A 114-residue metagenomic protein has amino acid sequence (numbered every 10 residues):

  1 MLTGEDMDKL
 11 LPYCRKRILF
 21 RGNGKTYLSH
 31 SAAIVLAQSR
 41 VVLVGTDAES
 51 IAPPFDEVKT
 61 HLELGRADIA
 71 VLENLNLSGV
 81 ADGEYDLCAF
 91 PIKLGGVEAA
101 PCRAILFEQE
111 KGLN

Functional and structural regions predicted by a protein language model:
M1-N114: Active-/binding-site microenvironments in catalytic and ligand-binding cores
